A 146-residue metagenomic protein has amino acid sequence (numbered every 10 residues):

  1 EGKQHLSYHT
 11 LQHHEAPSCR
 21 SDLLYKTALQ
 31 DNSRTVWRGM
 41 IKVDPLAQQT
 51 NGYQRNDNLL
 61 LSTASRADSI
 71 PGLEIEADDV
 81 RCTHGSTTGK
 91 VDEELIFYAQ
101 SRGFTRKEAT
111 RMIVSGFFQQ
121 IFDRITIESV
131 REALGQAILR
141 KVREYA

Functional and structural regions predicted by a protein language model:
E1-F97, S101-F104, F118, I125 (+1 more regions): Conserved beta-strand/loop scaffold segments within soluble protein domains that form the structured core and edges
